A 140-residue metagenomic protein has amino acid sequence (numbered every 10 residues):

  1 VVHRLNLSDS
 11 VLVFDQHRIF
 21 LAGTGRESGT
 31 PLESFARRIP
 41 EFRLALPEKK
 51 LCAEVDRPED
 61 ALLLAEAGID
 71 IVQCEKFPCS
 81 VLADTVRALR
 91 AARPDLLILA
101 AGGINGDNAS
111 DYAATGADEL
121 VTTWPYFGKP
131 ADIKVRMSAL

Functional and structural regions predicted by a protein language model:
V1-C52, L62-A67, I71, S80-D84 (+5 more regions): Acidic/glycine-rich phosphate/pyrophosphate-binding loops and surrounding catalytic core that coordinate Mg2+
D56, C74-F77: Short, contiguous, pocket-lining structural segments that sit at or immediately flank catalytic/ligand-binding sites
K76, G102, T123-W124: Short secondary-structure boundary segments
A91-I98, L140: Short acidic, glycine/proline-enriched helix-loop-strand junctions
